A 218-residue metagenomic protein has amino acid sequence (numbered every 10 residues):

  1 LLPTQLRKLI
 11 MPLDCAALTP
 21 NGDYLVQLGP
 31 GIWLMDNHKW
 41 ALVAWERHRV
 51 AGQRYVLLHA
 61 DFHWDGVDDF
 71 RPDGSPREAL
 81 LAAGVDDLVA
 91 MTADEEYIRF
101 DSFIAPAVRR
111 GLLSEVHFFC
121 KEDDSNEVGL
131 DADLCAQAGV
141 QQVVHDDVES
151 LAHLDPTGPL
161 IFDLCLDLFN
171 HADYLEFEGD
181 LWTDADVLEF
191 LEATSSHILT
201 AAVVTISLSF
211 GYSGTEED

Functional and structural regions predicted by a protein language model:
L2-V56, F70, A79-M91, E95-D218: Catalytic cores of soluble, metal-dependent hydrolases
L57-D68: Long, hydrophobic, well-ordered secondary-structure blocks that form the structural core and pocket-lining surfaces
D73-S75: Short secondary-structure boundary/capping segments
